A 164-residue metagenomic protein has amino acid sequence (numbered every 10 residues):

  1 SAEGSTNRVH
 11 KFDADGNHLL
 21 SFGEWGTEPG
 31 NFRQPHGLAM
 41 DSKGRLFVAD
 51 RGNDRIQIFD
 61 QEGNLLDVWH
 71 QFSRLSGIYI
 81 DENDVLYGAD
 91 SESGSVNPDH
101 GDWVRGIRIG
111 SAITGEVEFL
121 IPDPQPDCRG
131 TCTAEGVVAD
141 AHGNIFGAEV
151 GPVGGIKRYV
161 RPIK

Functional and structural regions predicted by a protein language model:
S1-K164: Eukaryotic scaffold repeat domains enriched in small/polar residues
